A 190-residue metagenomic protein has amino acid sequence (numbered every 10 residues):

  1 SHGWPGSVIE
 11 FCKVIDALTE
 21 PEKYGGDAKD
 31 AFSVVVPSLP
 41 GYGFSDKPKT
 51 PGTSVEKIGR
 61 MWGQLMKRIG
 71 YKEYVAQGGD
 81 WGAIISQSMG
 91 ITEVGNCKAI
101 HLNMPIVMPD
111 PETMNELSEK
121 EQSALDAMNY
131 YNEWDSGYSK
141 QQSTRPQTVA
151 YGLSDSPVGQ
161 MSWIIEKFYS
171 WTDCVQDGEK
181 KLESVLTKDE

Functional and structural regions predicted by a protein language model:
S1-S154, G159-M161, K167-V175, E179 (+1 more regions): Catalytic cores of eukaryotic secretory-pathway lumenal/extracellular enzymes that build and remodel glycoconjugates
D189-E190: A glycine-rich beta-turn/hairpin centered on an aromatic-Pro dipeptide
